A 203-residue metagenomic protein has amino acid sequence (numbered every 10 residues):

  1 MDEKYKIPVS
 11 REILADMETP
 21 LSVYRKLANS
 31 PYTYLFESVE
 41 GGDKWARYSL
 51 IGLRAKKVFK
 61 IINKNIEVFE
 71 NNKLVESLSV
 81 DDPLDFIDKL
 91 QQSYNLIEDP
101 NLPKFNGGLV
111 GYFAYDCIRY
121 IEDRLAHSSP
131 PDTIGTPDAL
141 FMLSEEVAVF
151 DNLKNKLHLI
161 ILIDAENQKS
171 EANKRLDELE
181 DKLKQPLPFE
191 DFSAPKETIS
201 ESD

Functional and structural regions predicted by a protein language model:
M1-T33, S38-S77, Y115, R119-D203: Extended accessory regions or peripheral subdomains of proteins
L50-I51, I97-K104, L140: Short, charge-rich binding segments
L53, S79-F86: Intrinsic-disorder/low-complexity, polar/charged segments
N71-D81, I97-P100: Short coil/turn segments at secondary-structure boundaries
P83-D99, D123-G135: Short acidic (Asp/Glu) patches
